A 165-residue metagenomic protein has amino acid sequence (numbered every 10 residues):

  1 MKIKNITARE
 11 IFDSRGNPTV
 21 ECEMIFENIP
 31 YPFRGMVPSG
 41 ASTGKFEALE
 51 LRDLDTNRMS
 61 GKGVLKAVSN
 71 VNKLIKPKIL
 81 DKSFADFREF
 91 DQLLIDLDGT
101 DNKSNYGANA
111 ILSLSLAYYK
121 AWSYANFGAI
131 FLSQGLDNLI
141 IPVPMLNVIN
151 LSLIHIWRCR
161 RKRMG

Functional and structural regions predicted by a protein language model:
M1-V20: Short, Gly/Pro- and small/polar-rich lid/capping loops
I11-F12, S39-A41, D96-T100, Q134-L139 (+1 more regions): Acidic, glycine-rich active-site loops and adjacent beta-strand->loop/helix elements that engage anionic groups
F12-D13, V20, N102-S123, V143-I154: Conserved phosphate/anionic-ligand binding catalytic regions in large, soluble enzymes, centered on
E21, P32-P38: Beta-strand scaffold of nucleotide-dependent catalytic cores
I25-Y31: Short acidic-glycine loop/turn motifs at beta-strand connectors
A41-G128: Metal- or metallocofactor-binding catalytic centers and their adjacent structured scaffolds across diverse enzyme
F127-M145: Glycine/threonine-rich beta-strand-loop-alpha-helix active-site module that forms ligand/phosphate-binding
I154-G165: Single conserved hydrophobic/aromatic residue that forms the stacking wall/gate of nucleotide- or nucleobase-binding
